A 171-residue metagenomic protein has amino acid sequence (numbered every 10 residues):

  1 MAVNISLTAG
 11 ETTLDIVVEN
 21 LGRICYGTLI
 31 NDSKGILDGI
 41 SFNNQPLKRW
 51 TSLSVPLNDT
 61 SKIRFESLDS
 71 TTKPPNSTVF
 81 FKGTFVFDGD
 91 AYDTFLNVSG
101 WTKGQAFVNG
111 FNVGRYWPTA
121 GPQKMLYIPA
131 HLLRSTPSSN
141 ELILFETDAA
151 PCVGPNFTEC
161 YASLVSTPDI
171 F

Functional and structural regions predicted by a protein language model:
M1-E11, Y92-D93, N112-P137: A cross-kingdom feature marking solvent-exposed beta-strand/loop segments within repeated, beta-rich binding/scaffold
S6-G22, S138-E146: Short, well-structured beta-strand segments enriched in hydrophobic/aromatic residues within extracellular or lumenal
L14, F85-N109, Y116, L142-L144: Aromatic-lined ligand-binding clefts that engage carbohydrates, nucleic acids, or primary amines
E19-K48, A149-F171: Glycine/proline-rich low-complexity spacer/linker segments in large multi-domain proteins
I40-S67: Predominantly extracellular/luminal regions of secreted and cell-surface proteins, especially disulfide-bonded
S70-F80, Y116-G121: Extracellular beta-rich ligand/substrate-recognition surface
P75-F87, L126: Short beta-strands within extracellular/lumenal beta-sheet-rich domains
